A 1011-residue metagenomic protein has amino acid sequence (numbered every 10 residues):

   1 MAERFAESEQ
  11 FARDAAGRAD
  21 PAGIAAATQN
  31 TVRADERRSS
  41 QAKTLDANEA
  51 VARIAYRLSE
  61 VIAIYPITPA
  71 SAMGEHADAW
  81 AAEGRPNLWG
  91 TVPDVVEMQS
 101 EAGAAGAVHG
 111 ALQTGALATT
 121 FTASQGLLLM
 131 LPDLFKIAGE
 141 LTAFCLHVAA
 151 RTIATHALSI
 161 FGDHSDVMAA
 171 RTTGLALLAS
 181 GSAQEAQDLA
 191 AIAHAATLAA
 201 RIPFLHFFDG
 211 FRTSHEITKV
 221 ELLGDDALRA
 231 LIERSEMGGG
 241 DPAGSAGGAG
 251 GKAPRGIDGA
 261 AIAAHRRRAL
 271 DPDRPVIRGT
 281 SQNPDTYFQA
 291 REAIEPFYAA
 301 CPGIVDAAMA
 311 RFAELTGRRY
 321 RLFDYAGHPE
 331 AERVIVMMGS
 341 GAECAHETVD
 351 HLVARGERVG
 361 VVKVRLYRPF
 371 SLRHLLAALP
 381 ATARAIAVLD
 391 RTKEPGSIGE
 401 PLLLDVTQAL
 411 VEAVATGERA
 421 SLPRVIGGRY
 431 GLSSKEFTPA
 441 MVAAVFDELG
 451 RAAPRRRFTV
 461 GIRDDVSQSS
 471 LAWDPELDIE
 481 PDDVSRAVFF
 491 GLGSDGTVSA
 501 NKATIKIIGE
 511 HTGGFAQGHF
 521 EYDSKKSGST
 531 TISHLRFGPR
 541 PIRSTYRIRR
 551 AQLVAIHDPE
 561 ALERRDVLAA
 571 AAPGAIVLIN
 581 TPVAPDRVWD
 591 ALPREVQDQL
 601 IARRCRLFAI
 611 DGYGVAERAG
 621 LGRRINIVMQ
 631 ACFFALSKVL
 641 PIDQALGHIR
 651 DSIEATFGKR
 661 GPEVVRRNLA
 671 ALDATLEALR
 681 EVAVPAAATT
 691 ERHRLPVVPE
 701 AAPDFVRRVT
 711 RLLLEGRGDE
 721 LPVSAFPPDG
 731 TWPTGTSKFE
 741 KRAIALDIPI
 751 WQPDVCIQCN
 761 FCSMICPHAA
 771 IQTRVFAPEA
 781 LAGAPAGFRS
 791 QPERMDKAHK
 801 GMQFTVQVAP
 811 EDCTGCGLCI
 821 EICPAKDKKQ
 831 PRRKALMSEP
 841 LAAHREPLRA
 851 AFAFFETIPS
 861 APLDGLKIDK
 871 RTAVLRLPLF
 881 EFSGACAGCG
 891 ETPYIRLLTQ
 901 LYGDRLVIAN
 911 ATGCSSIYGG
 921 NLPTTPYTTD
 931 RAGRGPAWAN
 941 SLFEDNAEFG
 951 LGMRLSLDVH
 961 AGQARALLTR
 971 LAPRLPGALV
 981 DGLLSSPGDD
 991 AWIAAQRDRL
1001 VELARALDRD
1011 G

Functional and structural regions predicted by a protein language model:
A2-A169, G174, A191, P454-R456 (+5 more regions): Thiamine diphosphate
A2-D14, I24-A25, E36-R37, K43-N48 (+16 more regions): Flexible, low-complexity linker and terminal segments
Q41-A47, P369-F370, T382-A385, L389-E400 (+3 more regions): Active-site cofactor/cluster-binding pocket
V61-E97, R311, L315-T316, P329-E330 (+5 more regions): Anionic-ligand anchoring segments at beta-strand to alpha-helix junctions in alpha/beta enzyme folds, i.e., glycine
M73-D78, A107-G110, M130-L134, T155-F161 (+19 more regions): Short acidic, glycine/serine/threonine-rich loops at helix termini
A79-E83, K136-I137, A154-R171, L404-E412 (+5 more regions): Flexible glycine/proline-rich, aromatic-decorated loop/lid segments
L117, A123-A200, F207-G210, R234-S235 (+3 more regions): Active-site cavity-forming subdomains of large catalytic enzyme subunits
